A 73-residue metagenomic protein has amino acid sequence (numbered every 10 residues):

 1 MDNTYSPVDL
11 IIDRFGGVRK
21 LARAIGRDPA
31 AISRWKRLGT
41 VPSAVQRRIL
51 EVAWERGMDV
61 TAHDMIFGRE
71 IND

Functional and structural regions predicted by a protein language model:
M1-Y5, D9, R19, A30 (+4 more regions): Short, charged recognition helix plus adjacent turn of helix-turn-helix-like nucleic-acid-binding domains
I11-D13: Short amphipathic helical patch at the helix-1/turn junction of helix-turn-helix
A22: The alpha-helix within a helix-turn-helix
